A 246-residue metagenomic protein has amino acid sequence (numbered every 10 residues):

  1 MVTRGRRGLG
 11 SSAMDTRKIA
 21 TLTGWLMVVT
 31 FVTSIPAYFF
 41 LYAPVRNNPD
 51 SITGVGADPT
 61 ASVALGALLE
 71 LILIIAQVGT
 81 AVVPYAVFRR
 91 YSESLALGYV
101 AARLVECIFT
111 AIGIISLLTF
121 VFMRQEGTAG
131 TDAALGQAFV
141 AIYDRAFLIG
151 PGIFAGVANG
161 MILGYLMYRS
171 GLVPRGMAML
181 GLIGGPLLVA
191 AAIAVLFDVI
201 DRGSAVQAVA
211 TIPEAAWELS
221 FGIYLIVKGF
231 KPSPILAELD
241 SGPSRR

Functional and structural regions predicted by a protein language model:
V2-R246: Hydrophobic, aromatic-enriched alpha-helical segments typical of multi-pass transmembrane helices
